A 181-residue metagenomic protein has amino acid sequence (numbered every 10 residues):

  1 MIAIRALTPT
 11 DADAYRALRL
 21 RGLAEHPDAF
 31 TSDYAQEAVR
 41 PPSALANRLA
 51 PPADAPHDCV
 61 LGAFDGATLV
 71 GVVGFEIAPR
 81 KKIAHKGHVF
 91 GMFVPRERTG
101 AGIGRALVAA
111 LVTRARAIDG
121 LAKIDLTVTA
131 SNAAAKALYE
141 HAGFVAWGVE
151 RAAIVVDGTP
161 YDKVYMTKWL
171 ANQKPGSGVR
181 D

Functional and structural regions predicted by a protein language model:
M1-I4: Extreme N-terminal starter segment of soluble prokaryotic enzymes
L7-P9, T159-D181: Terminal substrate-recognition subdomain of acyl/acetyltransferases
P9-T10, R16-A17, R21-G91, P95-E97 (+2 more regions): Acetyl-CoA-dependent GNAT
T68-G71, A134, P160: Glycine-rich acetyl-CoA-binding "A-motif" of GNAT/NAT acetyltransferases
I83-F90, A106-L107, A133-A146, R151: Conserved N-terminal glycine/acidic-rich loop preference
G102: Conserved G/P- and acidic residue-centered "switch" motifs that form tight phosphate/ATP-binding loops in soluble
A115-T127: Conserved GNAT acetyl-CoA-binding A-motif
D125-V128, E140, V145-Y161: Conserved catalytic-core motifs of GNAT/GCN5-like acyltransferases
